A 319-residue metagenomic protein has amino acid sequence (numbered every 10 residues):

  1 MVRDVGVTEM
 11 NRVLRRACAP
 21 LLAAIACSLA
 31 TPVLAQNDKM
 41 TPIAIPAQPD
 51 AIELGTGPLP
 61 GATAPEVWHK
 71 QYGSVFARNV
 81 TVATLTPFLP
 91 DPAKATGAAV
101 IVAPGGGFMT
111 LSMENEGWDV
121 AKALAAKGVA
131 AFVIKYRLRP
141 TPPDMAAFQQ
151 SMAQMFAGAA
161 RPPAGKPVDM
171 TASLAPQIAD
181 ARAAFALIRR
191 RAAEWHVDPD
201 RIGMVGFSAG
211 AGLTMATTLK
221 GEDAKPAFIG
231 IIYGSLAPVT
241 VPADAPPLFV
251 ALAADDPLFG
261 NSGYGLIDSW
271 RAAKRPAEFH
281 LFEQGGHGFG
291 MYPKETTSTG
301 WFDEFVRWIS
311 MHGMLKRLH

Functional and structural regions predicted by a protein language model:
V7-L21: Bacterial N-terminal signal peptides that target proteins for export
A30-T31: N-terminal signal peptide c-region/cleavage motif recognized by signal peptidases
A51, P58-T84, D91-V100, G105-W195 (+1 more regions): Serine-hydrolase catalytic machinery in alpha/beta-hydrolase-like enzymes
A103, I232, F282-G285: Alpha/beta-hydrolase
A175-A245: Primarily recognizes the serine-hydrolase "nucleophile elbow" in alpha/beta-hydrolase and SGNH/GDSL folds
V250-L252: Short beta-strand/loop motif that positions the catalytic acidic residue of the alpha/beta-hydrolase fold
D255-G260: Acidic catalytic loop of the alpha/beta-hydrolase fold
P276-H319: C-terminal catalytic histidine-bearing segment of alpha/beta-hydrolase fold enzymes
